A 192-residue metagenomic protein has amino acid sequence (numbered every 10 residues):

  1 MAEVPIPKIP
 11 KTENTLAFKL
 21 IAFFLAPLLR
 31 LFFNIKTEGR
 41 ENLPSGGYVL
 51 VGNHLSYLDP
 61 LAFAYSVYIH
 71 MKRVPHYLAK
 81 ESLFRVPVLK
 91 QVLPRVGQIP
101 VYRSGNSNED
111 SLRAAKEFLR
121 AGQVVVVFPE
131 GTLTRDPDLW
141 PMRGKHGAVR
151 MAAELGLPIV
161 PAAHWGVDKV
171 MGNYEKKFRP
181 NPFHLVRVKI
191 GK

Functional and structural regions predicted by a protein language model:
A2-G39, A62, R73, P87-V96: A transmembrane-helix-recognition feature enriched in membrane-embedded lipid enzymes and envelope glyco-/phospholipid
R30-T37, S107-E109, V170-N173: Short gly/ser/thr-rich secondary-structure transition/capping motifs
P44-G105: Catalytic core of membrane glycerolipid acyltransferases/transacylases, capturing the structured, soluble-facing
V92, E117, R150-E154: Hydrophobic/aromatic ligand-binding patch that stacks against planar heteroaromatic rings of cofactors or nucleotides
I99-R120: Helix-adjacent hinge/juxtasegments
F118-A148: Catalytic-site beta-strand/loop segments enriched in glycine and acidic/polar residues
D138-K192: A cross-family acyltransferase "interaction/gating" segment
